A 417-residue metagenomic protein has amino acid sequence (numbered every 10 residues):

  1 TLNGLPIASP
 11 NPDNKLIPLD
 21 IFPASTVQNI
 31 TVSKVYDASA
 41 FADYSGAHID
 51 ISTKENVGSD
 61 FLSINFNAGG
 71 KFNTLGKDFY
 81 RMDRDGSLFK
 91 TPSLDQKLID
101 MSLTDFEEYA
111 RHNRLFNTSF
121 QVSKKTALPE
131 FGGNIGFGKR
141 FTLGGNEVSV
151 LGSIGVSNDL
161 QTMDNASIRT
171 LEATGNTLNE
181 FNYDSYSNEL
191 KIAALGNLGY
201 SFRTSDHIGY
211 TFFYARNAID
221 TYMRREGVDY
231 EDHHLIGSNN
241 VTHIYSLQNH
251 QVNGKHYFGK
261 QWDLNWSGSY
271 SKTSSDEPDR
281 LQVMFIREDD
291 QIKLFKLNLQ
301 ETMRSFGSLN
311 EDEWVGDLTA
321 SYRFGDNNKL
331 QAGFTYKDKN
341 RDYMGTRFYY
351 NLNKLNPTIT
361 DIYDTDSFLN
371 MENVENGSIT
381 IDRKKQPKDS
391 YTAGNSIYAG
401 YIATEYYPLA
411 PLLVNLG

Functional and structural regions predicted by a protein language model:
L5-K34, Y80-R81: Short acidic/polar hinge/loop motifs at secondary-structure boundaries that mediate gating or recognition
P12-D13, V32-S33, F116-Q121, G175-N182 (+4 more regions): Extracytoplasmic loops and strand-loop junctions of Gram-negative outer membrane beta-barrel proteins
I21-I64: A beta-strand signature from Gram-negative outer-membrane beta-barrel systems, especially the internal plug domain
Y44, T126-E130, S185-K191, H233 (+3 more regions): Transmembrane beta-barrel outer-membrane domains
S59-R140, G152-I154, Y183: Short strand-turn segments of transmembrane beta-barrel domains in outer membranes, especially the first one or two
Y80-D85, D164-G175, R224-L235, L281-D290 (+1 more regions): Flexible, surface-exposed loop regions and adjacent strand-edge segments of Gram-negative outer-membrane beta-barrel
F116-M223, Y245-V252, F258-G259: Transmembrane beta-barrel wall of Gram-negative outer-membrane proteins
G199-A215, H243-G417: Face-selective signature of the C-terminal outer-membrane beta-barrel domain
